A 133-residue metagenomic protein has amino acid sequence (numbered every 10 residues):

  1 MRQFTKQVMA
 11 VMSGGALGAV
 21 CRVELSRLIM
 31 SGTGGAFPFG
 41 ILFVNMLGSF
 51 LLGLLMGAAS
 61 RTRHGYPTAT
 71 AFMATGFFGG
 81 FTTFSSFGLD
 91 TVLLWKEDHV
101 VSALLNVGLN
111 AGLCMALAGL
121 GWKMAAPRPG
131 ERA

Functional and structural regions predicted by a protein language model:
M1-A133: Membrane-interface helix-loop junctions in multi-pass transporters/channels
